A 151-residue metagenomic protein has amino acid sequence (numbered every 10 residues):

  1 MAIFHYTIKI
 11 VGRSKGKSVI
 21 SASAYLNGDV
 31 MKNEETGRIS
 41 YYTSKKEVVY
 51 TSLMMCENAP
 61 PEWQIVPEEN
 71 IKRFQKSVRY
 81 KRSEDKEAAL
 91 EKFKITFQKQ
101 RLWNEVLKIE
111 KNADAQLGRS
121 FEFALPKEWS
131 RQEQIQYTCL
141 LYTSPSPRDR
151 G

Functional and structural regions predicted by a protein language model:
M1-S144, R148-R150: N-terminal nicking endonuclease/strand-transfer module with a His-rich metal-binding environment and a catalytic Tyr
